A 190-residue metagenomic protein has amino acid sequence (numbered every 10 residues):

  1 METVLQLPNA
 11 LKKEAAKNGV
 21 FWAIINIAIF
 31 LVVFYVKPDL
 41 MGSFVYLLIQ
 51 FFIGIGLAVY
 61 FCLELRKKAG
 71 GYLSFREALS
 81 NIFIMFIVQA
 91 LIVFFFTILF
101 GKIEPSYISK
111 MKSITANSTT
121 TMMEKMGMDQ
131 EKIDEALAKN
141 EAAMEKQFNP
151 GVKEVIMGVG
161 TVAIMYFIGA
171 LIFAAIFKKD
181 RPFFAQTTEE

Functional and structural regions predicted by a protein language model:
M1, W22-Y35, F100-T115, V155-I156: Hydrophobic alpha-helical transmembrane segments
M1-K68: Transmembrane alpha-helical insertion/packing segments
I25-V33, G54-L57, Q89-V93, T97 (+3 more regions): Alpha-helical transmembrane segments of multipass membrane proteins
K68-I87: Alpha-helical transmembrane segments with an aromatic anchor "belt"
I84-Y107: C-terminal halves and exits of single transmembrane alpha-helices
E104-F148: Membrane-interface interhelical loops and short interface/amphipathic helices in multi-pass inner-membrane
N140-I164: Individual transmembrane alpha-helix segments
I168-E190: Juxtamembrane interface at the cytosolic side of transmembrane helices
